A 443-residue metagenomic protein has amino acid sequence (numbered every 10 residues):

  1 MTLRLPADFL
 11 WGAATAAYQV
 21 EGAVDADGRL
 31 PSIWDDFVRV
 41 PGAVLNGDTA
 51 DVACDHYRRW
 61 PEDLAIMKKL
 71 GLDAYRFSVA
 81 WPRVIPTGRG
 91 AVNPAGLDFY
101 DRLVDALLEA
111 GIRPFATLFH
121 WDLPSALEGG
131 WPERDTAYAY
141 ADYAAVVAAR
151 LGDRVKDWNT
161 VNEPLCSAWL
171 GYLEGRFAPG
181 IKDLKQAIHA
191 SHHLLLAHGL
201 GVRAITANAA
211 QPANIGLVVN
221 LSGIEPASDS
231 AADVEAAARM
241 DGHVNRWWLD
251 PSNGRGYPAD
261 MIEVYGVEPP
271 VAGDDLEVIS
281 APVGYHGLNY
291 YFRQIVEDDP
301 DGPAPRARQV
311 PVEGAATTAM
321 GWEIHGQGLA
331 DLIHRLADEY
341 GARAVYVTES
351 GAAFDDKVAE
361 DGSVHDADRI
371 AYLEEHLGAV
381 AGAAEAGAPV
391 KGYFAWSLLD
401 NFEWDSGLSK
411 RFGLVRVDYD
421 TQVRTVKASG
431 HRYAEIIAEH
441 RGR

Functional and structural regions predicted by a protein language model:
M1-V44, T87-R89, L97-R443: Active-site region of glycoside hydrolase catalytic domains
D8-L10, Y57, A74: A common structural microfeature
P31-A65: Aromatic- and Gly/Pro-rich amphipathic surface segment
T49-H56, R89-G96, T136: Short secondary-structure transition/capping motifs
A53-H56, M67-L70, F77-S78, L107 (+3 more regions): Hydrophobic/basic alpha-helical segments enriched in Actinobacteria
R58, A65-K68, D98-D101, D105: N-terminal, well-ordered alpha-helical segments
R59-A80, A281, Y285: Catalytic domains of carbohydrate-active enzymes, especially glycoside hydrolases
L70-L97, A116: Aromatic-lined carbohydrate-binding/catalytic grooves of carbohydrate-active enzymes
